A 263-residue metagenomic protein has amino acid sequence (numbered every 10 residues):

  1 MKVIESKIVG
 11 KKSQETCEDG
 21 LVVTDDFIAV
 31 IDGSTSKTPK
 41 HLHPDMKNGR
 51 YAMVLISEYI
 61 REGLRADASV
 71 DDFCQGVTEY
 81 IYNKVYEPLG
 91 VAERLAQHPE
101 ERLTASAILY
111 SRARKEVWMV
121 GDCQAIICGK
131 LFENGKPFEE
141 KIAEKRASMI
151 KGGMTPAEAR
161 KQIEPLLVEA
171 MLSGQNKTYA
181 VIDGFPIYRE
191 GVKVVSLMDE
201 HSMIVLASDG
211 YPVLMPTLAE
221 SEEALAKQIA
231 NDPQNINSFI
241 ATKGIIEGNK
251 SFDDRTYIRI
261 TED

Functional and structural regions predicted by a protein language model:
M1-D263: PP2C/PPM-type serine/threonine phosphatase catalytic domain
